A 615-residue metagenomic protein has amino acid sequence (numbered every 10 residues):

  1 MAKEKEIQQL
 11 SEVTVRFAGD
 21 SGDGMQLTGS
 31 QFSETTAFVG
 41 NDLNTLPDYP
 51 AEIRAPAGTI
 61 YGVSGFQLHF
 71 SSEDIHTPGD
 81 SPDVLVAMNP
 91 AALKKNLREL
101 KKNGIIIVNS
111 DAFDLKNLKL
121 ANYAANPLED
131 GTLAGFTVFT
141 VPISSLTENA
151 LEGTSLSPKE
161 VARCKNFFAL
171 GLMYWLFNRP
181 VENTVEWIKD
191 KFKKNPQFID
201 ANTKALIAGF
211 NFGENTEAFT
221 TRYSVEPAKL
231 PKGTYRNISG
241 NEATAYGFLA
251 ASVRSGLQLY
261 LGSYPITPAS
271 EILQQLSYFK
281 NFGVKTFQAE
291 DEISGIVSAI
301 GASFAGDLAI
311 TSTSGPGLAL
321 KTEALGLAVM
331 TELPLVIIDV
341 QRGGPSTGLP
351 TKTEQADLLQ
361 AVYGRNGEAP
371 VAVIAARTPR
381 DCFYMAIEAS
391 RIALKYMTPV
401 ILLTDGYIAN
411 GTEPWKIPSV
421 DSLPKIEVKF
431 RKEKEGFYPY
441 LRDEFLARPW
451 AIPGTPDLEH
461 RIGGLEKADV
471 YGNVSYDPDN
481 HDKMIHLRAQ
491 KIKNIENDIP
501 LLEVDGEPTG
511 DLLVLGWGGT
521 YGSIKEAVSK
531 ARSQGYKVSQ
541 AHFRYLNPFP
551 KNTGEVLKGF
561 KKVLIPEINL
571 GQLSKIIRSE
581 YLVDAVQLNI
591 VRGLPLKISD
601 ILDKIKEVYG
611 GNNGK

Functional and structural regions predicted by a protein language model:
A2-S255: Active-site cofactor/cluster-binding pocket
E12, N149-L151, A218-G233, A251-Q258 (+5 more regions): Gly-rich Lys/Arg/Thr-decorated short loops/hinges at beta-loop-alpha junctions or inter-strand turns that position
E12-L100, Y246, L259-Y260, T267-Y363 (+1 more regions): Thiamine diphosphate
V13-D20, A169-G171, L259-G262, A309-S312 (+4 more regions): Short glycine-rich or small-residue beta-strand-to-loop segments that form or flank ligand, phosphate, metal/Fe-S
Y49-P50, I188, A205, E226-L230 (+5 more regions): A glycine-rich phosphate-binding loop feature that marks nucleotide/adenosyl-phosphate handling sites
P50-R54, F113-N117, L146, I293-I296 (+6 more regions): Short gly/pro/ser/thr-enriched loop/turn and capping motifs at secondary-structure boundaries
G79, L133-L146, K352-P399, D405 (+3 more regions): Conserved thiamine diphosphate
L230, I238-G247, S255, M385 (+1 more regions): Flexible, low-complexity linker and terminal segments
